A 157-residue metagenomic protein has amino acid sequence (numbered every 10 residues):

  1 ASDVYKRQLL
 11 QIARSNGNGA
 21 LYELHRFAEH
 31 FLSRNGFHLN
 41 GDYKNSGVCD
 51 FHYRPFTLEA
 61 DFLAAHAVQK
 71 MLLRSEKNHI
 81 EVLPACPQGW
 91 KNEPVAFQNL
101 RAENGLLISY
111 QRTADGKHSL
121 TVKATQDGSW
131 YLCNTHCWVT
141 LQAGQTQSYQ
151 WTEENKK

Functional and structural regions predicted by a protein language model:
A1-Y5: Short, small-residue-biased leader/transition segments that mark boundaries at the very start of proteins
R7-Q8, V68: Hydrophobic anchor position in alpha-helical repeat solenoids
Q11-I12: Residue at a conserved register position within TPR or TPR-like alpha-solenoid repeats
G17-N155: Non-catalytic C-terminal accessory modules of carbohydrate-active enzymes
